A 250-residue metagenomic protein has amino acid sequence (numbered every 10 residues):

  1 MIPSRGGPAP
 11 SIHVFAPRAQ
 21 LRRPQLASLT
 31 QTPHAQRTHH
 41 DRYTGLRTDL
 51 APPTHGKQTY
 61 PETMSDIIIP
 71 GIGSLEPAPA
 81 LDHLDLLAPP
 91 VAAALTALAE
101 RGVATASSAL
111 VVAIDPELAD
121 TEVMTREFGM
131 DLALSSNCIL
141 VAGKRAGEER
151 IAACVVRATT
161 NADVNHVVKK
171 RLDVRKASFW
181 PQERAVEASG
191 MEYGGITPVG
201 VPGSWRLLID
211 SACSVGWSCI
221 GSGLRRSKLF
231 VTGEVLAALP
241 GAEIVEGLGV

Functional and structural regions predicted by a protein language model:
A9-S11, P53-H55: Intrinsic disorder/low-complexity segments
V14-A16, A35, D41-T44, G56: Short hydrophobic alpha-helical segments enriched in small aliphatic residues
L21, L26-L29, L46, L50: Leucine-biased recognition of intrinsically disordered, low-complexity hydrophobic segments
H39-Y43, D49, Y60: Intrinsic-disorder-associated, low-complexity terminal segments enriched in Asp/Asn/His/Tyr and depleted of Lys/Arg
K57-Y60, M64-V250: Extended, low-hydrophobicity, polar/charged segments
